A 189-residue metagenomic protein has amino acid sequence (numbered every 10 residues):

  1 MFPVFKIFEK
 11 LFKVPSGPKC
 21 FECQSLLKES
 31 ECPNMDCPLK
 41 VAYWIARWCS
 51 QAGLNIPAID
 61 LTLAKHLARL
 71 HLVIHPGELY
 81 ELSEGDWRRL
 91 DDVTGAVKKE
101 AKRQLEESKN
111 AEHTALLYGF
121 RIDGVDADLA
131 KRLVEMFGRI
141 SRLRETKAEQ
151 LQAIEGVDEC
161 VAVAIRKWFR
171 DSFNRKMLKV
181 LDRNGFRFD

Functional and structural regions predicted by a protein language model:
F2-V4, F8-D189: Accessory alpha-helical DNA-binding modules that contact the DNA backbone or grooves
